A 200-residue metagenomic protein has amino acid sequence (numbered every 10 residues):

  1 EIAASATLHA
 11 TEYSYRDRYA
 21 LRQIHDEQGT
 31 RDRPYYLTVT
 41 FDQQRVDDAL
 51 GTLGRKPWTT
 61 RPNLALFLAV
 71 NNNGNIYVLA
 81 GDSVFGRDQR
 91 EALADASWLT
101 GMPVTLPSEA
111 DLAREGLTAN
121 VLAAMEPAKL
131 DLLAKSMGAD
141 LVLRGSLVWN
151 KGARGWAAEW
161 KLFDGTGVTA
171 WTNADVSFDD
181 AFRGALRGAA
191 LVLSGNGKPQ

Functional and structural regions predicted by a protein language model:
E1, F41, R45-T59, R90-E91 (+2 more regions): C-terminal/domain-edge helix-coil "capping" segments
I2-A3, L66-A124: N-terminal segment of the mature soluble domain
A3-Q23, P34, L66-L68, L122-A153: A short, hydrophobic beta-strand-centered structural micro-motif
A20-R45: C-terminal edge-of-domain segments
E27-D32, W58-T59, G152-A153: Edge/loop elements at the starts and ends of beta-strands within beta-rich repeat scaffolds
P34-Y35, Q43-R45, L133-L186: Amphipathic beta-strand/beta-sheet edge segments enriched in Tyr/Trp
P62-N63: Short, ordered "entry" segments at domain starts
M102-L112, A128-L130, V148-K151, A157: Small-residue (GG/TT-enriched) beta-loop-alpha framework at ligand/catalytic clefts
